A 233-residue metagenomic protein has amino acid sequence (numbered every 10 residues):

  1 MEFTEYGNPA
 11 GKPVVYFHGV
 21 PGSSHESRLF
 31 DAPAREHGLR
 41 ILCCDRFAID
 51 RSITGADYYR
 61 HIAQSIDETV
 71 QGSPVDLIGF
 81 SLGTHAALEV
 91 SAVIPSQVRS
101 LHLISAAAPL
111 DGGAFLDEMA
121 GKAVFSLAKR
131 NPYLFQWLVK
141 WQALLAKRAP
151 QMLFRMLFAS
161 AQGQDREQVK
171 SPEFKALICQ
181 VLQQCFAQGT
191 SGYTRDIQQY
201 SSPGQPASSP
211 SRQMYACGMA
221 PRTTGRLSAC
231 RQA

Functional and structural regions predicted by a protein language model:
A10-G11, H18-S23, S81: Active-site glycine-rich loops that stabilize anionic/oxyanionic intermediates across multiple enzyme folds
V20-A32: The serine-hydrolase catalytic nucleophile loop
A34-I53: Conserved alpha/beta-hydrolase
Y59-D76, A86: Conserved acidic catalytic loop of the alpha/beta-hydrolase fold
L101-L145: Flexible "cap/lid" loop of the alpha/beta hydrolase fold
K122-A123, W137-P206: Alpha/beta-hydrolase
S211, C217-A220: Short beta-strand/loop motif that positions the catalytic acidic residue of the alpha/beta-hydrolase fold
M219, T224-C230: Conserved alpha/beta-hydrolase "acid-adjacent" motif
